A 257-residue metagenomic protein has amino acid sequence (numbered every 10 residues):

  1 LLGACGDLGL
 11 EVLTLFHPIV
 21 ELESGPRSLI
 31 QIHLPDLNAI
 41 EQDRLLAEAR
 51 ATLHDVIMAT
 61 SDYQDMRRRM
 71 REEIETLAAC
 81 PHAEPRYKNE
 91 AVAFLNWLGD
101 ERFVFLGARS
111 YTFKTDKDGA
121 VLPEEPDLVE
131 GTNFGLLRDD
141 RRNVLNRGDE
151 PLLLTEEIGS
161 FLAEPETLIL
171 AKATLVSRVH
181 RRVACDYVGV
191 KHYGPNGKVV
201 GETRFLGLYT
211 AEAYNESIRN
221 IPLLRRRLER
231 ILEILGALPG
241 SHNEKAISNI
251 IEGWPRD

Functional and structural regions predicted by a protein language model:
L1-G6, T14, P18, I40-D257: Charge-rich interaction surfaces and accessory domains that mediate macromolecular binding and assembly
V12, R27-Q31, C185-Y187: Broad gene-expression machinery/nucleic-acid interaction feature
V20-A39: Extended charged low-complexity segments that act as oligomerization/scaffolding linkers
